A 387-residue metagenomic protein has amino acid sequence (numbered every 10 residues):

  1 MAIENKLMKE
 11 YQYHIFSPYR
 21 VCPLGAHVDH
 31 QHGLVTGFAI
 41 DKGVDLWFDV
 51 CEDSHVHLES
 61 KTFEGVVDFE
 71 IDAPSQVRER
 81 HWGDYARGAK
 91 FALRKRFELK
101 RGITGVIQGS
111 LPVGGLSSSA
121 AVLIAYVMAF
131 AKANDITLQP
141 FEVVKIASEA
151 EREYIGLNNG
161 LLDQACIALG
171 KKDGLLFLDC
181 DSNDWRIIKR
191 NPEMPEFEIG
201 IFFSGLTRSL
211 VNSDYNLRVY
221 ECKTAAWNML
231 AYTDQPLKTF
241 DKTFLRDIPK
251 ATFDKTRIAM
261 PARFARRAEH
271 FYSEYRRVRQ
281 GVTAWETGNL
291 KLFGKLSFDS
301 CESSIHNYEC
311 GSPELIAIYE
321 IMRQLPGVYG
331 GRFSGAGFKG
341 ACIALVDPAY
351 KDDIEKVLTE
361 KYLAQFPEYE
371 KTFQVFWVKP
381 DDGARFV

Functional and structural regions predicted by a protein language model:
M1-L34, D68-A73, E79-M194, Q324 (+2 more regions): Gly/Ser-rich oxyanion-binding loop with an adjacent helix/lid that shapes the negatively charged ligand pocket
A2-L24, D45-H81, G174-G330, L345-V387: C-terminal nucleotide
H32-A39, R218-V219: Short Gly/aromatic-enriched secondary-structure transition segments
G37-F38, W47-V50, F97: Short, charge-rich binding segments
A121, A341-V346: FabD-like malonyl-/acyl-CoA
F338: Glycine-rich phosphate-binding loop
